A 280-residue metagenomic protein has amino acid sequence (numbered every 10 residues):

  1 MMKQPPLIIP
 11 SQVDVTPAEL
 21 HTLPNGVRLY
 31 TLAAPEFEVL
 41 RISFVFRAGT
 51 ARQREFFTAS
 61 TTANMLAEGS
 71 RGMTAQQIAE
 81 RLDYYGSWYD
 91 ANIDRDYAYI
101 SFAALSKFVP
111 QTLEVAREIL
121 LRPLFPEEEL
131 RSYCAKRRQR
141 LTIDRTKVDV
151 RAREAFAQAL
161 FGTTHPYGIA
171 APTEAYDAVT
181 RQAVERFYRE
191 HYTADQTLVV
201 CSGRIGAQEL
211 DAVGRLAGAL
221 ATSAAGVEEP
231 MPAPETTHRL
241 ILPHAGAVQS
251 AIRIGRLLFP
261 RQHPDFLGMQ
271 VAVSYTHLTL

Functional and structural regions predicted by a protein language model:
M1-Q4, T22, A33, Q77-A225 (+1 more regions): Charge-rich, well-structured scaffold segments of protease-associated domains
M2-V39: N- or domain-start disorder-to-order transition segments that initiate the globular core
P6-S11, L20, Y89, T222-E229 (+1 more regions): Short secondary-structure junctions
T16, F37-V39, R95-Y97, A194 (+1 more regions): A general secondary-structure signal for short beta-strands and their flanking turns/coil in non-transmembrane regions
V27-A48, F56, S223-L278: His/Glu-based metal-binding/catalytic segments typifying zinc-dependent metallopeptidases
R41-S106, T146, Y275-L278: M16/MPP (pitrilysin/insulinase) zinc-metallopeptidase core fold and M16-derived inactive scaffolds
R52-F56, G69-M73, L124-E128, A178 (+2 more regions): Ordered, soluble secondary-structure elements with a strong preference for glycine-centered loop motifs and nearby
